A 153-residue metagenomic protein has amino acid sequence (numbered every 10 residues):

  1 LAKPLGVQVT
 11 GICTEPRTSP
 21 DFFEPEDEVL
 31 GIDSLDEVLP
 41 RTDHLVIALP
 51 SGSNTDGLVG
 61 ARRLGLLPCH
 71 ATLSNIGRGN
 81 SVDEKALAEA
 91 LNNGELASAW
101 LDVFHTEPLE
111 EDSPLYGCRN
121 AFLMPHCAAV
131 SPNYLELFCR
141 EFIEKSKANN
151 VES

Functional and structural regions predicted by a protein language model:
L1-Q8: Conserved anion/nucleotide-ligand pocket segment
L5, E24-P25, G117-R119: Short, structured coil segments at secondary-structure junctions
L5, G94, K145, N149: Change "in soluble alpha/beta enzymes" to "in soluble alpha/beta proteins
Q8, E28, A97-S98, N120-F122: Conserved beta-strand segments of alpha/beta enzyme cores
Q8-V9, T72: Short beta-strand/loop segments at the ligand-binding rim of alpha/beta enzyme cores
I12: The conserved SAM/SAH-binding core of class I Rossmann-like methyltransferase domains, concentrating on the hydrophobic
P16-P114: Rossmann-like adenosine-cofactor binding region
H105-S153: C-terminal helix-to-coil terminal segments
